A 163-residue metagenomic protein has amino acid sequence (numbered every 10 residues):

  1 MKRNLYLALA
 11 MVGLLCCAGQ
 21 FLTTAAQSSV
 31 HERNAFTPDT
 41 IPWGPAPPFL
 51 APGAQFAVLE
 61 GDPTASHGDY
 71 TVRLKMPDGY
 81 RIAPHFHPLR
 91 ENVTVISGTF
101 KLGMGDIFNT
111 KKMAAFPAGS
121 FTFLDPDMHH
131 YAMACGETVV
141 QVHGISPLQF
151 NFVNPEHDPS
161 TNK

Functional and structural regions predicted by a protein language model:
M1-N4: Positively charged n-region of N-terminal signal peptides that target proteins for export
A8-Q20: Bacterial N-terminal signal peptides
T24-G68, H157-K163: A short, N-terminal "cap"/entry segment at the start of jelly-roll beta-barrel domains of the cupin/DSBH fold
N34, K111, M133-K163: Double-stranded beta-helix
F56-E60, V72-P84: N-terminal post-signal-peptidase region of extra-cytosolic proteins
P77-Y80, H87-I107: Glycine- and acidic-residue-biased ligand/ion/polar-headgroup-sensing regions
I82-P84, L102-G103, L124, H129-C135: Short beta-strand His + acidic residue motifs that chelate non-heme Fe in jelly-roll/DSBH and cupin folds
D106-P126: Short acidic-glycine-tyrosine-enriched beta hairpin
